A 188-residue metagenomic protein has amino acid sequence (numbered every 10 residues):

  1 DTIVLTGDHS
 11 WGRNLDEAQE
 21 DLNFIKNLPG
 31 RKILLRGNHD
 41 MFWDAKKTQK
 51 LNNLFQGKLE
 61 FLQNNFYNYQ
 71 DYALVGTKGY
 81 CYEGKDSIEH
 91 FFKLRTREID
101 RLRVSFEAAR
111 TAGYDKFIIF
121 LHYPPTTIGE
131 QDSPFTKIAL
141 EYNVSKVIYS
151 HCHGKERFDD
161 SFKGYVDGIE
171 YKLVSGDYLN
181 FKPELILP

Functional and structural regions predicted by a protein language model:
D1-Y69, Q131-N143, D167-I169, L173-S175: Core catalytic region of metal-dependent phosphoesterases/phosphodiesterases, especially metallo-beta-lactamase-like
I3, F117-I119, V147: Receiver (REC) domain switch-region micro-motif
S10-D16, N38-K46, N68, C81-K85 (+3 more regions): Active-site environment of divalent metal-dependent phosphoester hydrolases
E20, R97, S161: Short, well-structured alpha-helical interface segments that form or flank functional binding sites
L35-G37, T77, F120, S150 (+1 more regions): Generic beta-sheet signal
A45-Q131, I138: Conserved catalytic scaffold of divalent metal-dependent phosphoesterases
N68, K93, E107, K137-Y142 (+1 more regions): Binuclear metal-dependent phosphoesterase catalytic core
